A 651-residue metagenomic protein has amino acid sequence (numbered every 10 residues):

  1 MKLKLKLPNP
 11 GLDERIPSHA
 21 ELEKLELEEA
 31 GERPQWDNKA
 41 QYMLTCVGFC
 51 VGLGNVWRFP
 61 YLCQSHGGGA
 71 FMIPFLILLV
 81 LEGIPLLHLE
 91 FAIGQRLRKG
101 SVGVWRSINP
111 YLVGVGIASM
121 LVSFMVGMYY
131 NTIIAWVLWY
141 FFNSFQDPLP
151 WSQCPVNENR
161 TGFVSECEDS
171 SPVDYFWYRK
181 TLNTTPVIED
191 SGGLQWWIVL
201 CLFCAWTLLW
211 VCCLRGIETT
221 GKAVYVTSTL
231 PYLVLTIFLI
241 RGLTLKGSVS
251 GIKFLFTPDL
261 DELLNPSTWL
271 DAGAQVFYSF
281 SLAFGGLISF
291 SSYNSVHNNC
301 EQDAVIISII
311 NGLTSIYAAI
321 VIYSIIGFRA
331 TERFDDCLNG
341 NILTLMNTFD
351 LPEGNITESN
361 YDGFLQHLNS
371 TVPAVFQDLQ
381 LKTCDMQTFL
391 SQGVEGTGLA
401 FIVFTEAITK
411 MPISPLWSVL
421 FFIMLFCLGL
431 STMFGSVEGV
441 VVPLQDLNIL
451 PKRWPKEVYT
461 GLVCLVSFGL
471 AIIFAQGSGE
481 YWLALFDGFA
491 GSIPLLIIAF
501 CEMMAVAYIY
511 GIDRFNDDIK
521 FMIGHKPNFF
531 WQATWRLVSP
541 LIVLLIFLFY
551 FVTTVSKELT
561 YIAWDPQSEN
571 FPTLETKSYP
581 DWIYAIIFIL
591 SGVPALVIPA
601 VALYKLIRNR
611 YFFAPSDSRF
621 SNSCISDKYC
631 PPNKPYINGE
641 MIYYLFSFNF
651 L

Functional and structural regions predicted by a protein language model:
K2, K6-W36, I217, G221-V437 (+5 more regions): Membrane-embedded translocation segments of transport machinery
K2-W57, L86-F91, S101, G114 (+3 more regions): Membrane-interface "cap" regions at the ends of multi-pass membrane proteins
K39, L44-T45, V51, I73-N109 (+4 more regions): Juxtamembrane transmembrane-helix boundary signature
Q41-I77, H88, C213-T219, G286-N294 (+5 more regions): Transmembrane helix-boundary motif of multi-pass solute transporters/channels
L44-G54, V126, N131, E168 (+10 more regions): Hydrophobic, membrane-embedded alpha-helices of multi-pass small-molecule transporters
P60-L78, N109-P110, E218-T227, L270 (+9 more regions): Transmembrane helix-loop boundary segments of multi-pass membrane transporters
Y130, I472-F474, A484-A507, P527-D627 (+3 more regions): A generic transmembrane alpha-helix motif of multi-pass inner-membrane proteins
N131-D190, S248-E262, R329-T405, A499 (+2 more regions): Extracellular/lumenal N-termini and interhelical loops of multi-pass eukaryotic membrane proteins
